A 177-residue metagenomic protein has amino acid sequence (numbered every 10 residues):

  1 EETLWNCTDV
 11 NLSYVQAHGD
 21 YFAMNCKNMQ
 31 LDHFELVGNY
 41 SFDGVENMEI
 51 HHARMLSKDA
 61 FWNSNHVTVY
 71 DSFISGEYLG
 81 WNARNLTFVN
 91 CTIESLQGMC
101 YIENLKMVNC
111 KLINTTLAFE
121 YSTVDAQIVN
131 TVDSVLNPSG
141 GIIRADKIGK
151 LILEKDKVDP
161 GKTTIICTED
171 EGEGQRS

Functional and structural regions predicted by a protein language model:
E1-S177: Long, distal/terminal scaffolding or interaction modules with repetitive or compositionally biased sequence
